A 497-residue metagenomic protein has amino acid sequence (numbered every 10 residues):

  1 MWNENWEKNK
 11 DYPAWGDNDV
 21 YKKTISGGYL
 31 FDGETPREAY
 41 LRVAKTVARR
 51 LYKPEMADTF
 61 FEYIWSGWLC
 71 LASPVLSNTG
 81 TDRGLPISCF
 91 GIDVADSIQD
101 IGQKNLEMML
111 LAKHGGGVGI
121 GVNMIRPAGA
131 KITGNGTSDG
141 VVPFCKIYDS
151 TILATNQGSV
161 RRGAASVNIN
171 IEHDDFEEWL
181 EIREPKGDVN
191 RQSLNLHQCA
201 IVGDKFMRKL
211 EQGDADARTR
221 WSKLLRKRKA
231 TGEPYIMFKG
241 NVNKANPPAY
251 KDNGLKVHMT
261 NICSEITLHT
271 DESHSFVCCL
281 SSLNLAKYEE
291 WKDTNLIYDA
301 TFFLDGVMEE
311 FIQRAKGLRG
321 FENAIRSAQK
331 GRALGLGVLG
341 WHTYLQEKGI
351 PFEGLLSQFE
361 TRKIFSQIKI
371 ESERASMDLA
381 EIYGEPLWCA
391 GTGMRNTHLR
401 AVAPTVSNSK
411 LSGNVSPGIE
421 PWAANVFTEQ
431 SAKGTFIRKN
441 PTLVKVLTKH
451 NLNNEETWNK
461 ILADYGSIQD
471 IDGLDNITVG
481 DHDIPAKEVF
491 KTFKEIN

Functional and structural regions predicted by a protein language model:
M1-P86, S222-K223: Acidic/polar, glycine-rich intrinsically disordered N-terminal extensions of enzymes
W2-D11, G16, I87-E290, T294 (+4 more regions): Active-site cavity-forming subdomains of large catalytic enzyme subunits
A14, V257-H269, E310-R314, R400-N497: Catalytic alpha/beta core of large soluble enzyme barrels
G16-D17, Y63-T79, I171, F303-R314 (+3 more regions): Core structural elements
R49, S66, C70, T81 (+10 more regions): Conserved helix-loop functional segments at active or binding sites
P54-F60, G102-G115, K445, N454-E455: Carboxylate/His-rich catalytic cores and anion/metal-binding grooves
D82-C89, P127-G134, P485-N497: Gly-rich Lys/Arg/Thr-decorated short loops/hinges at beta-loop-alpha junctions or inter-strand turns that position
N105, D299-I325, Q329, K348-T405 (+5 more regions): Internal maturation/activation junctions in enzymes
